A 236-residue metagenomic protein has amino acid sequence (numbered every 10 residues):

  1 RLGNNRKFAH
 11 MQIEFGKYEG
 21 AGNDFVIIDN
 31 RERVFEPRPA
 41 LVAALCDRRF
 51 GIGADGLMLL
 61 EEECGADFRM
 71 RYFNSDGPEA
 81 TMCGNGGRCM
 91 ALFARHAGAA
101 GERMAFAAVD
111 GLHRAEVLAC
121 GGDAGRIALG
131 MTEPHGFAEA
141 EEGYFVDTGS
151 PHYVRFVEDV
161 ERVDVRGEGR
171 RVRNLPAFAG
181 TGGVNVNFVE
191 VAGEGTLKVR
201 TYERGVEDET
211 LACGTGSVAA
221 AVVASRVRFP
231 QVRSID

Functional and structural regions predicted by a protein language model:
K7, M11-D123, V154-D236: A glycine-rich beta-to-alpha transition motif near the start of alpha/beta enzyme domains, typified by
D110, T132-H135: Zinc-dependent deaminase
D123-T132: Short, solvent-exposed secondary-structure boundary/capping segments
F137, E141-D164: Internal active-site segments that recognize and position negatively charged phosphoryl groups and nucleotide moieties
